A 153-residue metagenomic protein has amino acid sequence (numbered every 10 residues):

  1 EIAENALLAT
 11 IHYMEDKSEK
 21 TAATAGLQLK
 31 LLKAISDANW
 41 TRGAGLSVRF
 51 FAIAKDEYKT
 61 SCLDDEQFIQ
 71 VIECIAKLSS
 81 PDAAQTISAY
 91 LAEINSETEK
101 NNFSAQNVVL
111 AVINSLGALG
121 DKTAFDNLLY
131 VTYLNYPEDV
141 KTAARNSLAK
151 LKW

Functional and structural regions predicted by a protein language model:
E1-E19, W40-Y58, S80-E97, D121-Y133 (+1 more regions): Amphipathic alpha-helical scaffolding segments comprising HEAT/armadillo-like alpha-solenoid repeats
I2, S18-K30, G43, L63-F68 (+2 more regions): Positions within the helices of HEAT/ARM-like alpha-solenoid repeats
L8, L29-S36, I69-A76, A92 (+3 more regions): Structural signature of alpha-helical solenoid repeat scaffolds
F50-I53, E57-C74, L78: Short, structured interface segments that constitute the first stable element of a domain
S80, N101-V112, G117, D121: Short amphipathic alpha-helix initiation/capping segments at coil-to-helix junctions
R145-W153: Short amphipathic alpha-helical segments
